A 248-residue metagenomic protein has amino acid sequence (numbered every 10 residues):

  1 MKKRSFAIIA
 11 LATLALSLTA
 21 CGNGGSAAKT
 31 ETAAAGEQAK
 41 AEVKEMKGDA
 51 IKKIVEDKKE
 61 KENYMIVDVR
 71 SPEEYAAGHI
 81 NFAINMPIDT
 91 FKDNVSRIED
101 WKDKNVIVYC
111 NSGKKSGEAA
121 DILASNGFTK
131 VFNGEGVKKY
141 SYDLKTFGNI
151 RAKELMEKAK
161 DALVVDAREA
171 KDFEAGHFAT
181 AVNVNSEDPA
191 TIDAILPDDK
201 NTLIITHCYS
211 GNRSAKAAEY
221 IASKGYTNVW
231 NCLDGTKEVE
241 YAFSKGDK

Functional and structural regions predicted by a protein language model:
K2-I9, L18-Y64, P72-N105, N111-L163 (+2 more regions): Rhodanese-like catalytic fold shared by cysteine-dependent sulfurtransferases and DSP/PTP-type phosphatases
D68: Phosphate-rich cofactor/ligand-interacting catalytic cores and adjacent structured alpha/beta frameworks
